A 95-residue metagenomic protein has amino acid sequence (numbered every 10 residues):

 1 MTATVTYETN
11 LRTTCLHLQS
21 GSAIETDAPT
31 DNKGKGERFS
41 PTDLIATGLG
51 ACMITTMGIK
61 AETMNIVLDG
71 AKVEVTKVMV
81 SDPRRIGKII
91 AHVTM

Functional and structural regions predicted by a protein language model:
M1-T47, T55-M95: Extended beta-strand/beta-hairpin segments
